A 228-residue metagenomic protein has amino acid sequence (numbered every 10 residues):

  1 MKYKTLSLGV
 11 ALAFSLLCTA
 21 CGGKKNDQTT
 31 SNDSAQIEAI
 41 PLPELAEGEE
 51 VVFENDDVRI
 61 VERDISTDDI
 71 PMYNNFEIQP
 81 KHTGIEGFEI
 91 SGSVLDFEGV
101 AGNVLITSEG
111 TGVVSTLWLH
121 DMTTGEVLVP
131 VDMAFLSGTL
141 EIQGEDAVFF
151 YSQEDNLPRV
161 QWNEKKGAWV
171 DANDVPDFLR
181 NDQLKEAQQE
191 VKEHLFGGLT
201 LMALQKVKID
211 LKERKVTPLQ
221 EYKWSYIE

Functional and structural regions predicted by a protein language model:
M1-V10: Bacterial N-terminal signal peptides that target proteins for export
L17-A20: C-terminal motif of bacterial Sec signal peptides marking the signal peptidase cleavage site
K24-G48, Q143-E228: Acidic, small-residue rich beta-repeat scaffolds with periodic aromatic anchors
N26-D96, K215: Terminal domain-start segments
A46-E50, S91-V100, M133-G144: Repeated scaffold domains used in trafficking and secretory/extracellular systems, primarily beta-propellers
D56-D69, A101-G110, E145-L157: Short beta-strand elements that form the blades of beta-propeller/WD-repeat-like and other beta-sheet-rich scaffold
F88-E89, L128-F135, L219-Y222: Beta-propeller fold detector
M122-T124: Short loop/turn segments that connect beta-strands within beta-propeller blades
